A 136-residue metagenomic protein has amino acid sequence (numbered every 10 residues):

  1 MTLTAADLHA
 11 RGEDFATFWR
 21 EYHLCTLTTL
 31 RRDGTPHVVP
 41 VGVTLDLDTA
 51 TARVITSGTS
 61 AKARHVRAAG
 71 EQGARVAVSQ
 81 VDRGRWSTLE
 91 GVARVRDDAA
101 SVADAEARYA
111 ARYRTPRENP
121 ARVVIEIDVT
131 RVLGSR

Functional and structural regions predicted by a protein language model:
M1-A10, R83-R136: Charged, gly/pro-rich active-site loop segments
M1-T26: Short, basic/aromatic recognition patches
D14, T26-R31, R112-R117: Short helix-to-loop capping/linker segments positioned immediately adjacent to catalytic or ligand/cofactor-binding
F15, H23, A50, R85 (+1 more regions): A generic secondary-structure signal marking the coil-to-beta-strand transition
Y22-G58, V76-V78, L89: Short beta-strand segments
A69-A77: Ligand-binding loop in jelly-roll beta-barrel domains
